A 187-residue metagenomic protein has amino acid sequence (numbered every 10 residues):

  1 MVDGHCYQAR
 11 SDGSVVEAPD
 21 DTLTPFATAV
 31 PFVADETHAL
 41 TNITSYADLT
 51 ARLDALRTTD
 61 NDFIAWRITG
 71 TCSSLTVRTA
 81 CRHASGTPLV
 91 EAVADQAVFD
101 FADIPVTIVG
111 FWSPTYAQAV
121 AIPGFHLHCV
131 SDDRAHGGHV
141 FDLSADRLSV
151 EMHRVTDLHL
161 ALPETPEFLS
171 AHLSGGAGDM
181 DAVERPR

Functional and structural regions predicted by a protein language model:
M1-A27: N-terminal low-complexity or amphipathic/hydrophobic leaders
A9-R10, T76-V77, A119, G137-H139 (+1 more regions): Short helix/loop capping segments that flank catalytic or ligand/cofactor-binding pockets
T28-D48, R52, T58-T59: Glycine-rich, low-complexity intrinsically disordered segments
P31-T41, T156-R185: Compact, glycine/acidic-enriched structural inserts
A47-F111, Q118-V120: Long, positively charged binding patches that form subdomain-scale interaction surfaces for polyanionic ligands
R82-A84, F125-H126, S144-A145: Short, solvent-exposed amphipathic alpha-helical segments in soluble enzyme and RNA/protein-processing domains
I122-V130: Histidine-centered divalent-metal-coordination microenvironment in nucleic-acid enzymes
S131-S174: A hydrophobic, small-residue-rich beta->alpha segment in the mid-to-C-terminal subdomain of diverse proteins
